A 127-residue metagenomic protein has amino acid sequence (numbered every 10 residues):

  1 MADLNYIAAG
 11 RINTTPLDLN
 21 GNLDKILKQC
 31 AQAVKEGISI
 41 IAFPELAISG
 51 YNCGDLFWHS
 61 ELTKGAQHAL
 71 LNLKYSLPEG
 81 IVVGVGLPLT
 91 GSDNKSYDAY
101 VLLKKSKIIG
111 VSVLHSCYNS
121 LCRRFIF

Functional and structural regions predicted by a protein language model:
M1-F127: Hydrophobic structural segments
